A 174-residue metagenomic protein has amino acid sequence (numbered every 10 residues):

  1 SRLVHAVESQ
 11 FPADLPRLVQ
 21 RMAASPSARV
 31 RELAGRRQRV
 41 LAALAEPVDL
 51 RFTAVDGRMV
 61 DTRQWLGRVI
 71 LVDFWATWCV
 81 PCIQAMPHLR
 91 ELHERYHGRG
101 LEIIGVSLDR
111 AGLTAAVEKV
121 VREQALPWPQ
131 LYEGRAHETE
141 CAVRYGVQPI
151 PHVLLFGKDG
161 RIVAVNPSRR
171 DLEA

Functional and structural regions predicted by a protein language model:
H5-T53, R58, R63-L66, A111 (+1 more regions): N-proximal helix/coil linker or "cap" segments that precede and/or mark the start of modular domains
V48, I70, I150-P151: Short loop/turn microsegments at loop-to-beta-strand junctions
V60-I83, L89: Short active-site neighborhood of thiol/selenol oxidoreductases, capturing the structured segment around
L66-R68, G98, L126, V147: Active-site acidic short loop of glycosyltransferases
Q84-Q124, G134-V143: Structural microenvironment flanking redox-active thiols in thiol-disulfide oxidoreductases
E123-L126, Y132-A174: Thiol/disulfide oxidoreductase modules built on the thioredoxin-like
